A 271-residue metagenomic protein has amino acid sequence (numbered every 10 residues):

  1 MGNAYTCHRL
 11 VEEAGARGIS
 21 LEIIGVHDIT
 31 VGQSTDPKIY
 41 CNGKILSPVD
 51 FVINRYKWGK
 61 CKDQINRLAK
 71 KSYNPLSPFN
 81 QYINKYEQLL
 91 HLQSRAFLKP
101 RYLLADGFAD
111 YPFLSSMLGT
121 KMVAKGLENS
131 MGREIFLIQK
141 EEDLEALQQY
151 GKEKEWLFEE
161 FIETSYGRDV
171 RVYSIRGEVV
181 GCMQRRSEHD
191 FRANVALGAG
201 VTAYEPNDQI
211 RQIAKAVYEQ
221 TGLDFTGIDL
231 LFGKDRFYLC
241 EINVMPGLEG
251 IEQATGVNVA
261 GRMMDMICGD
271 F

Functional and structural regions predicted by a protein language model:
M1-L104: Conserved N-proximal alpha/beta basic substrate-recognition cap immediately N-terminal to, or forming the N-lobe
H91, A105, F136-Q139, S174-I175 (+1 more regions): Short beta-strand-to-turn element immediately C-terminal to the catalytic PLP-Schiff-base lysine in fold type I
K99-M122: Rossmann-like NAD(P)H-binding beta-loop-alpha module
M122, V180-G181, T226, Y238-C240: Protein kinase-like catalytic core scaffold
R133-Q220: Phosphate-binding site of ATP-dependent enzymes
V172-S174, R236-G250: A short beta-strand motif that forms the metal-chelation/ATP-contact edge of phosphoryl-transfer active sites
D190-L239, V259-F271: A long amphipathic alpha-helix within ATP-dependent nucleotide-binding catalytic cores
